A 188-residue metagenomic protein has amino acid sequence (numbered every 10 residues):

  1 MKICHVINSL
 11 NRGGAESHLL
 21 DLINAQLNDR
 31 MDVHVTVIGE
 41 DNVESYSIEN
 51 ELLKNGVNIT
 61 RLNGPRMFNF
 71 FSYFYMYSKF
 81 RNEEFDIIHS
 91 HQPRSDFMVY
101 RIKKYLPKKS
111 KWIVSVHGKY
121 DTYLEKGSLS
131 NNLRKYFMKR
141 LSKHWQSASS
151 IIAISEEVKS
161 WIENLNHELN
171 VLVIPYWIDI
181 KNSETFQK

Functional and structural regions predicted by a protein language model:
M1-K188: Membrane-interface segments of envelope glycosyltransferases acting on lipid-linked substrates or membrane lipids
